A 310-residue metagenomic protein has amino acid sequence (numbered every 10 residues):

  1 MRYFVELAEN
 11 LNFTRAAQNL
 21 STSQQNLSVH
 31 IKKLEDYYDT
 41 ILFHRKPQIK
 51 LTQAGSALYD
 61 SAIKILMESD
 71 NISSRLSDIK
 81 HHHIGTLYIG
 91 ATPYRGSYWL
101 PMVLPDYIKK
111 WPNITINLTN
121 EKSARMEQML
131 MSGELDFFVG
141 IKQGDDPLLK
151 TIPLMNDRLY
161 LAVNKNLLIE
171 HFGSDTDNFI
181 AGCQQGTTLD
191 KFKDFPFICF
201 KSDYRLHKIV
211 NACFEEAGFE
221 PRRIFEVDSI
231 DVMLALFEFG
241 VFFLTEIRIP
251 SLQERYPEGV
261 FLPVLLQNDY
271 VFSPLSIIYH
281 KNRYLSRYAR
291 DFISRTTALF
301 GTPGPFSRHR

Functional and structural regions predicted by a protein language model:
V5-S21, Q48: Short helix-boundary/capping micro-motifs
Q24-Q25, S74, K80-W111, T115-Q128 (+3 more regions): N-terminal winged-helix
E35-Q53: A short LG(V/I)-centered, amphipathic sequence patch enriched for acidic residue(s) preceding the LG motif
Y37-Y38, L58-K80: Alpha-helical linker/hinge and terminal dimerization helices associated with HTH transcriptional regulators
V103-D106, S123-D175, V260-L262: Short beta-strand-centered segments that line the small-molecule binding cleft or hinge of alpha/beta clamshell
K109-W111, A181-Q184, K208, R248-E258 (+1 more regions): C-terminal effector-binding regulatory domain of bacterial HTH transcription factors
P147-P153, D157, D231-N282: Beta-alpha-beta core module
I169-G173, N178-A217, L285-S294, P303-H309: Secondary-structure junction motif
